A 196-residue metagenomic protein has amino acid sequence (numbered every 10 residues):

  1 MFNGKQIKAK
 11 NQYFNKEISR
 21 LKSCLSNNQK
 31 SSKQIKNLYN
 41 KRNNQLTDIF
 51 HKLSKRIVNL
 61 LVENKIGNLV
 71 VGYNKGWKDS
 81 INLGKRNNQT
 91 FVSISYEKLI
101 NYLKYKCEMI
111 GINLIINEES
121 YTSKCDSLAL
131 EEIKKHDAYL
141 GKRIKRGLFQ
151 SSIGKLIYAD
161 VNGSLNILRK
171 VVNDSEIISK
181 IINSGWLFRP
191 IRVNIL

Functional and structural regions predicted by a protein language model:
M1-L196: Positively charged, helix-rich recognition surfaces that bind polyanionic ligands
